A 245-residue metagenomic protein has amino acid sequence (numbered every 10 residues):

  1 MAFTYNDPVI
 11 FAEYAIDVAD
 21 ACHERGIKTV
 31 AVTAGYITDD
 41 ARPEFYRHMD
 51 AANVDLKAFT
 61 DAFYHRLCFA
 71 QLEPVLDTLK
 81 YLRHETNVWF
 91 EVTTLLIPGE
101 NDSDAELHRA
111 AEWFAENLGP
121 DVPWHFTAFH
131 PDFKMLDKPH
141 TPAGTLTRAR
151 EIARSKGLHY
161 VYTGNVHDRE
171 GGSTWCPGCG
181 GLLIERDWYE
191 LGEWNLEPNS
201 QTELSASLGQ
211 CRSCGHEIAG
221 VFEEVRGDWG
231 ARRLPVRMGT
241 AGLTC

Functional and structural regions predicted by a protein language model:
M1-G144, A149: Conserved AdoMet/S-adenosylmethionine-binding subsite of the radical SAM
E100-C245: Auxiliary Fe-S-binding modules of radical SAM enzymes
